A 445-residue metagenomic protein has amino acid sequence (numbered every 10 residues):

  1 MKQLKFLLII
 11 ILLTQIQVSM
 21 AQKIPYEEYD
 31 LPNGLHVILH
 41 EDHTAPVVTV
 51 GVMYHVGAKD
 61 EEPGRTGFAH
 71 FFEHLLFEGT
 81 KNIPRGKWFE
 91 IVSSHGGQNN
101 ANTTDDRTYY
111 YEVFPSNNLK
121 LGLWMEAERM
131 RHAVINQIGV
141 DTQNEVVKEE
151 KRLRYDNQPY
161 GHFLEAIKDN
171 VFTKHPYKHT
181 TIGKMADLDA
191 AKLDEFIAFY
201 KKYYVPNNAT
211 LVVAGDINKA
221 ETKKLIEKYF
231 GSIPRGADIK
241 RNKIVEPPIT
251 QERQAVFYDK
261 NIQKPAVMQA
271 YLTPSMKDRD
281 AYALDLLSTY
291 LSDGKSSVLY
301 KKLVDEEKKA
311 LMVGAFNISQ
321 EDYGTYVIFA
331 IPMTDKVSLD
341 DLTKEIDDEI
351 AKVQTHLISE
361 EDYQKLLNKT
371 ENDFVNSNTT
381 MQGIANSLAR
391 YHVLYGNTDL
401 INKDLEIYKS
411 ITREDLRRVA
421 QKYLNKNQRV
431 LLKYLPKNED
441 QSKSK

Functional and structural regions predicted by a protein language model:
M1-L8, T14: Bacterial N-terminal signal peptides that target proteins for export
I11-T14, V18-H36, N218-Y258, K301 (+1 more regions): Proteolytic maturation boundary segments
G34, H43-I91, R279-L291, V298-K301: Active/ligand-binding-proximal structured segments within catalytic/core domains that scaffold catalytic residues
H40, A45-A58, G67-A69, R85-M130 (+6 more regions): M16 family metallopeptidases and their MPP-like homologs
L75, M125, R129, E150 (+12 more regions): Generic, well-ordered alpha-helical scaffold segments in large soluble proteins
E78-G79, M130-I138, I358-S359: Short, polar/flexible loop-turn hinges at active-site or ligand-entry regions and domain interfaces
R152, D169, D238-S296, I407: His/Glu-based metal-binding/catalytic segments typifying zinc-dependent metallopeptidases
